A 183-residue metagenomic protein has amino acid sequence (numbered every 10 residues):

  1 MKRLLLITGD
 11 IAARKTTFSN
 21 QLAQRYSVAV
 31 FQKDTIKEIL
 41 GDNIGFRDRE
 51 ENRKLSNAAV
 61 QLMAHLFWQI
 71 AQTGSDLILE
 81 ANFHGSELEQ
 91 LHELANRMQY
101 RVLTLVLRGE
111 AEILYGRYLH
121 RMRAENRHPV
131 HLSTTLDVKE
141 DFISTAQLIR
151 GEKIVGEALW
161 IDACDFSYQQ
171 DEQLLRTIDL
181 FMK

Functional and structural regions predicted by a protein language model:
M1-L4, G74-S75: Pre-Walker A (Motif I) flank of P-loop NTPase domains
I7: Hydrophobic anchor at the beta1->P-loop junction of P-loop NTPases
I11: The conserved Walker
R14: Conserved glycine(s) of the Walker
T17-Q72: Conserved substrate/cofactor phosphate-moiety recognition/catalytic segment in nucleotide-dependent phosphotransferases
N57-V102: Glycine-rich phosphate-binding loop used to anchor ATP phosphates in small-molecule kinases, encompassing both
M98-L119: Conserved phosphate-donor/acceptor-positioning beta-strand/loop module used by diverse small-molecule
A124-E172: Small-molecule kinase domains that catalyze NTP-dependent phosphoryl transfer to phosphate-bearing small molecules
